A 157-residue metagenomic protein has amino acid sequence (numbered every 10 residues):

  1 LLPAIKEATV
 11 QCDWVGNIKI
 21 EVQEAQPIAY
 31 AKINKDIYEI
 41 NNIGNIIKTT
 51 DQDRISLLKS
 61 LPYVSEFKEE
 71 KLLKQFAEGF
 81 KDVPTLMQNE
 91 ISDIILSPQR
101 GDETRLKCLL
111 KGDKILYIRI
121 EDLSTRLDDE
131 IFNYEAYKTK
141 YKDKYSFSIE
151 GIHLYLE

Functional and structural regions predicted by a protein language model:
L1-E24: Membrane-embedded segments
L2-K6, D82-I91, K138-D143: Short secondary-structure junctions
A8-Q11, D93-L96, Y145: Surface-exposed patches in mature extracellular/periplasmic domains of secreted proteins
I18-E24, T104-K114: A short beta-strand motif that forms the metal-chelation/ATP-contact edge of phosphoryl-transfer active sites
I18-I95: Extracytoplasmic segments of membrane-associated envelope/inner-membrane machinery
D93-R105: Short edge beta-strands and adjacent turn/loop segments
K111-E157: Extracytoplasmic/luminal low-complexity segments enriched in Pro/Gly and acidic/polar residues that act as flexible
